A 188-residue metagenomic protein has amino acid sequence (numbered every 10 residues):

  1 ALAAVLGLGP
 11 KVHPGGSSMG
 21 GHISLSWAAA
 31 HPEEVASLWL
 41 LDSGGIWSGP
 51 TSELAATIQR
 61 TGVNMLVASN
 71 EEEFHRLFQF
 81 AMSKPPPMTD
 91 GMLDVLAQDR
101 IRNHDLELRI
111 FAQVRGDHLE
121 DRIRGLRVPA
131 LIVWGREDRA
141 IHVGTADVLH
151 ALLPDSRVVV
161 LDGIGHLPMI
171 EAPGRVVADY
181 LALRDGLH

Functional and structural regions predicted by a protein language model:
A1-K11: Conserved acidic catalytic loop of the alpha/beta-hydrolase fold
P14-G16, L41: Short beta-strand immediately N-terminal to the catalytic nucleophile in serine-hydrolase-like folds
G16, G20, S24: Gly/Ala-rich beta-loop-alpha elbow adjacent to hydrolase catalytic centers
L25-A30, E34-S69: Flexible "cap/lid" loop of the alpha/beta hydrolase fold
G49-A55, V67-G125: Conserved alpha/beta-hydrolase catalytic His-Asp/Glu region
L126, I132-W134, D138: Short beta-strand/loop motif that positions the catalytic acidic residue of the alpha/beta-hydrolase fold
R139-T145: Conserved alpha/beta-hydrolase "acid-adjacent" motif
D155-H188: Catalytic active-site module of serine/aspartate enzymes centered on a nucleophile-bearing elbow/loop
